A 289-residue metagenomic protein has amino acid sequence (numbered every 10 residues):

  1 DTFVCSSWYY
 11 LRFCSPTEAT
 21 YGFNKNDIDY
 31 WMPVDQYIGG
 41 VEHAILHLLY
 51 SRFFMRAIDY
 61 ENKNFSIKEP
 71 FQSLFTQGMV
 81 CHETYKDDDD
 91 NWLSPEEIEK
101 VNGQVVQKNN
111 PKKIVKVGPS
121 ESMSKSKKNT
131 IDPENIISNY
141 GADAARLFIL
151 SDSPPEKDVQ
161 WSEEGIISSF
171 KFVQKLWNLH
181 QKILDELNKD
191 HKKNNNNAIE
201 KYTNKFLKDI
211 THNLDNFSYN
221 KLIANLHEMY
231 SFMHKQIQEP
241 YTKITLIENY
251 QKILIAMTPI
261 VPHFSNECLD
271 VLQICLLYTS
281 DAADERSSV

Functional and structural regions predicted by a protein language model:
D1-L184, Y202-K235, E248-I255: Structured secondary-structure scaffolds
K192-N195: N-terminal accessory segments
M257-L276: Amphipathic alpha-helical
Y278-A283: Conserved small/polar residues in nucleotide/adenosyl-binding loops
